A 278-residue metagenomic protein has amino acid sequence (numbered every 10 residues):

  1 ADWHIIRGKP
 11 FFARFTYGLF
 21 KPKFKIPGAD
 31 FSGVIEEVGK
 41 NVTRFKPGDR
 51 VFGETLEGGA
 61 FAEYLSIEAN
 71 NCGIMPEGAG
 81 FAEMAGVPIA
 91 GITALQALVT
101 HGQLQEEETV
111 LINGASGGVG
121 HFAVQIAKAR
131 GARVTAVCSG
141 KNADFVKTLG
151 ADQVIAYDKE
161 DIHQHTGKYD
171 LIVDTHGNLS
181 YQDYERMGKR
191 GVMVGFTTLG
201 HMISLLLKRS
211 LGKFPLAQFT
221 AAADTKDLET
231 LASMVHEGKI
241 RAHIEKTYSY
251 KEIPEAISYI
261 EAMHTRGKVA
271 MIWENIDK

Functional and structural regions predicted by a protein language model:
K9-G58: Glycine-rich beta-strand-centered segment in the early N-terminal region that forms part of a ligand/cofactor-binding
G39-R44, V134-F145, L179-Y181, T197-L199: Short glycine/proline-centered loop/turn elements that form peptide/ligand docking sites
T55-A69: A structural motif shared across PLP-dependent enzymes of the aminotransferase-like
M84-A156: Mid-domain Rossmann-like dinucleotide-binding core that forms the NAD(H)/NADP(H) cofactor-binding site
D158-D170: Short amphipathic alpha-helix with an adjacent loop that forms part of the alpha/beta core around
T175-I240, I272-K278: Glycine-rich phosphate-binding loop and adjacent beta-alpha segment of Rossmann(oid) nucleotide-cofactor-binding
K239-H243, E255-K278: C-terminal capping/lid region of NAD(P)-dependent oxidoreductase domains
